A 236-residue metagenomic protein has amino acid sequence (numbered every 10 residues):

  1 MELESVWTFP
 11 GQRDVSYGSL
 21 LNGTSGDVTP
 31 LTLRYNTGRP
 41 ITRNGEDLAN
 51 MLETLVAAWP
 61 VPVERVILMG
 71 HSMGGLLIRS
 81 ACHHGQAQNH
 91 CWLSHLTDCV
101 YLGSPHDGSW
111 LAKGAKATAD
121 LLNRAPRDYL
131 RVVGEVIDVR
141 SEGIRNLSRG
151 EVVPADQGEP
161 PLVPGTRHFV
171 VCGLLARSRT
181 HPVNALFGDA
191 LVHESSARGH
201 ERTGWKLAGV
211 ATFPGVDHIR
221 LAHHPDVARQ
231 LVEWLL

Functional and structural regions predicted by a protein language model:
M1-D27, T32: Short, surface-exposed "cap/lid" segments of acyl-processing enzymes
V6-R13, T37-L48, M73-G74, H223 (+1 more regions): Phosphate/oxyanion-binding active-site loops and adjacent basic polyanion-contact surfaces
T29-T37, F213: Glycine- and acidic
R39-A58, L68: Alpha/beta-hydrolase active-site loop
T54, S80, H84-G85: Active-site catalytic microenvironments for nucleophilic, acid-base chemistry
P62-R65, T166: Short coil/turn segments at beta-strand junctions that form active-site/ligand-binding loops
M69-I78: Gly/Ala-rich beta-loop-alpha elbow adjacent to hydrolase catalytic centers
H83-L236: Helical cap/lid subdomain of alpha/beta-hydrolase-fold lipid enzymes that gates access to the catalytic pocket
